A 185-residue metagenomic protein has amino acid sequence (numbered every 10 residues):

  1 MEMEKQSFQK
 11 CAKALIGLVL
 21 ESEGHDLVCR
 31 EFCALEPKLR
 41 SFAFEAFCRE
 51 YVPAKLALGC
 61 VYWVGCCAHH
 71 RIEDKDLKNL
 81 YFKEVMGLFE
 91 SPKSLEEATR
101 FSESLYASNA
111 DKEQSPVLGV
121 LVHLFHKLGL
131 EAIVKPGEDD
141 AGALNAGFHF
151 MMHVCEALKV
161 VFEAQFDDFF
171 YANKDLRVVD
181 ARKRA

Functional and structural regions predicted by a protein language model:
M1-A43: Short N-terminal edge-element motif at the start of the domain
E4, F8, F44-R49, S94 (+1 more regions): Helix-start/N-cap signature of alpha-helical segments
I16, L20, L56-V64, F82 (+2 more regions): Alpha-helical repeat scaffolds in large eukaryotic proteins
H25-I72: N-terminal interaction modules that seed assembly of large macromolecular complexes
L39-A43, D76-S91, N109: Eukaryote-specific, cytoplasm-facing alpha-helical/coiled-coil scaffolding segments in long proteins
A46-E50, A54, I72, D76 (+2 more regions): Residues within HEAT/ARM-like alpha-solenoid scaffolds
A68-M86, D168-A172: Short alpha-helical "patches" and their helix-cap loops
M86-A185: Helix-driven interaction modules
